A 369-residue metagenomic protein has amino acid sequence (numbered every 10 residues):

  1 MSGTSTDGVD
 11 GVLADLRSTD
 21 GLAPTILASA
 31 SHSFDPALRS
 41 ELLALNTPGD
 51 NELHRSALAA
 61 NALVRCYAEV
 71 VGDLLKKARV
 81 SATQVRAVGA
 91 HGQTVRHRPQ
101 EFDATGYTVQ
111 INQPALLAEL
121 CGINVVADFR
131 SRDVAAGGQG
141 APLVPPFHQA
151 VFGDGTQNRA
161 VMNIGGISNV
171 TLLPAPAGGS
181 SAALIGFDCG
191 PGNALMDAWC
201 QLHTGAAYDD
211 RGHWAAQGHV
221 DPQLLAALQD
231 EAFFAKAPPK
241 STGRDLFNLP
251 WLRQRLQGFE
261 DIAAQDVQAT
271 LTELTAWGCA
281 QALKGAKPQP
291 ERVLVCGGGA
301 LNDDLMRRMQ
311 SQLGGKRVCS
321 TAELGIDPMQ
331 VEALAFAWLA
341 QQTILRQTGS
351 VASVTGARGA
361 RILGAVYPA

Functional and structural regions predicted by a protein language model:
M1, L13, V85-G89, R159-N163 (+1 more regions): Short glycine-aspartate micro-motif
T4, G8-D35, A182-A276, A280 (+2 more regions): Conserved ATP-utilizing enzyme core subdomain
T6, A269, E273, C319-A369: Glycine-rich phosphate-binding/hydrolytic loop that grips phosphoryl groups
G49-N112: Short beta-strand-loop/turn "lid" adjacent to the catalytic site in phosphate-handling enzymes
C66-L74, Q265-Q289: Phosphate/ATP-binding catalytic cores across multiple sugar-kinase/actin-like superfamilies, primarily ASKHA
S81-H91, P288-G299: Short glycine-rich phosphate-binding loop at a beta-alpha junction
V95, P290-Q312: Glycine-rich phosphate-binding loops at beta-strand->alpha-helix junctions
Q100-T108, A115, E119, I123-A206 (+1 more regions): Phosphate-binding/catalytic loop of phosphoryl-transfer enzymes
